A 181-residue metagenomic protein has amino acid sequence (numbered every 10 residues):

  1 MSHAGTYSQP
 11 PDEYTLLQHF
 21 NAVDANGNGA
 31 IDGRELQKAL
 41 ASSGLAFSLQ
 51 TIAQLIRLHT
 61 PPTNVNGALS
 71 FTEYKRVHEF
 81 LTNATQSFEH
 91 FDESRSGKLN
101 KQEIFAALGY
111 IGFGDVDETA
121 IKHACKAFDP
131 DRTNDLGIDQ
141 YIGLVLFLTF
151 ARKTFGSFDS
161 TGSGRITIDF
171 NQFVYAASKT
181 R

Functional and structural regions predicted by a protein language model:
M1-G27, G33-K38, L45-R95, K101-Q102 (+4 more regions): EF-hand Ca2+-binding helix-loop-helix modules
V23, S43, I111, F128-D131 (+1 more regions): Alpha-helix C-capping/helix-to-loop hinge sites
G29, G67, G97, N134 (+1 more regions): Conserved glycine-centered beta-strand/turn positions repeated across beta-sheet architectures
T72, I111, T180-R181: Short intrinsically disordered, low-complexity segments
G109-G112, D117, I121, R132-I138 (+1 more regions): Solenoidal tandem-repeat scaffolds enriched in leucines and small polar residues
F155-R181: C-terminal interaction modules of eukaryotic adaptor/scaffold proteins
